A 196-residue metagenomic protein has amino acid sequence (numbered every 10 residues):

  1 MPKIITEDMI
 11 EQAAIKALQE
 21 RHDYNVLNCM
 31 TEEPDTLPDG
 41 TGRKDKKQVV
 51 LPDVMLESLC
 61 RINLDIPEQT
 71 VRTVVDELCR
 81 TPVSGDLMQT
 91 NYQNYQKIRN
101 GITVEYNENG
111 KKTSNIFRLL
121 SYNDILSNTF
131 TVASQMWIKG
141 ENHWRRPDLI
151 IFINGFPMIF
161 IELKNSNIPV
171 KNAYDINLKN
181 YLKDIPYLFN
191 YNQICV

Functional and structural regions predicted by a protein language model:
M1-V196: An alpha-helical interface "stripe"
